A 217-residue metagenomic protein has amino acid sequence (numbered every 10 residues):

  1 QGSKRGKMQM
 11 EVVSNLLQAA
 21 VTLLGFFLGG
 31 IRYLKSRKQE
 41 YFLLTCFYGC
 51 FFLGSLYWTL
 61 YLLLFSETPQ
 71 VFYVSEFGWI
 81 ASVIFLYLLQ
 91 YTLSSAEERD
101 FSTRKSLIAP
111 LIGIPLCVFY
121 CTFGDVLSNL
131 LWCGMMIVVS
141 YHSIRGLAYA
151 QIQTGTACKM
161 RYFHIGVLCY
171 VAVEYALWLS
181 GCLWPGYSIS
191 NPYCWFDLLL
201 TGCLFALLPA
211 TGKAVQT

Functional and structural regions predicted by a protein language model:
Q1-K4, T217: Cytosolic, intrinsically disordered low-complexity tails and loops of eukaryotic multi-pass membrane proteins
K4-L24, G124-C133: Hydrophobic transmembrane alpha-helical segments in integral membrane proteins
L17-G29, Y41-L64, S75-F85, R161-L183 (+1 more regions): Hydrophobic alpha-helical transmembrane segments of multi-pass membrane proteins
G25-S36, T59-I108, I144-A150, L208-V215: Internal transmembrane alpha-helix with an interfacial aromatic "cap," most often the third helix
S36-G49, E98-A109, T154-V167, Q216-T217: Membrane-interfacial loop-to-transmembrane alpha-helix junctions, especially the N-terminal start
L64-Q70, F119-L130, W184-Y187: Membrane-interface helix caps and helix-loop-helix hairpins in membrane proteins
S106-R145: Hydrophobic, aromatic-enriched interface-forming segments
Y141-T217: C-terminal transmembrane-bundle signature of multipass membrane proteins, characterized by strong activation on
